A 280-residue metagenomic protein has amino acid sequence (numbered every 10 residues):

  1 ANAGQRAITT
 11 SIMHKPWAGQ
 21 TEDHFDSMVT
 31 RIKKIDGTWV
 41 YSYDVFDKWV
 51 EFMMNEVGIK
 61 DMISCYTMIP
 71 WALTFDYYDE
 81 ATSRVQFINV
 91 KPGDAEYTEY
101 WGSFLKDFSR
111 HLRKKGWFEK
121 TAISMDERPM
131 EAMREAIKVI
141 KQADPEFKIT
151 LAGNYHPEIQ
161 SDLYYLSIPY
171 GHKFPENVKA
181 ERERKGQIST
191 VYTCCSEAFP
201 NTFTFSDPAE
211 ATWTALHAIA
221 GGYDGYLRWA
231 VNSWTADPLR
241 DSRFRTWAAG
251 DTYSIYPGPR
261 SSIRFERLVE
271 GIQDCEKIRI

Functional and structural regions predicted by a protein language model:
A1-A143, A152-Q160, N232-T235: Aromatic-lined carbohydrate-binding surfaces of glycoside hydrolases
R110-M125, A132-I280: Substrate-binding groove of N-acetylhexosamine-processing glycoside hydrolases
